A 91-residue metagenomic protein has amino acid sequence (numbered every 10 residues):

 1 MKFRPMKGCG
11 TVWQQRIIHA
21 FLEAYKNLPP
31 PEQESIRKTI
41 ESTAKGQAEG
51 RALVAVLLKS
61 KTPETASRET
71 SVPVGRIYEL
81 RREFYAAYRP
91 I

Functional and structural regions predicted by a protein language model:
M1-T43, E64-T65, S71, G75 (+1 more regions): N-terminal interaction/assembly modules
S42-R51: Short helix-coil-helix linker/hinge
V56-L58: Short amphipathic helical patch at the helix-1/turn junction of helix-turn-helix
S60-T62: Residue-level signal for the short linker/turn that defines the boundary of a DNA-recognition helix
R81-I91: C-terminal flanking helix
